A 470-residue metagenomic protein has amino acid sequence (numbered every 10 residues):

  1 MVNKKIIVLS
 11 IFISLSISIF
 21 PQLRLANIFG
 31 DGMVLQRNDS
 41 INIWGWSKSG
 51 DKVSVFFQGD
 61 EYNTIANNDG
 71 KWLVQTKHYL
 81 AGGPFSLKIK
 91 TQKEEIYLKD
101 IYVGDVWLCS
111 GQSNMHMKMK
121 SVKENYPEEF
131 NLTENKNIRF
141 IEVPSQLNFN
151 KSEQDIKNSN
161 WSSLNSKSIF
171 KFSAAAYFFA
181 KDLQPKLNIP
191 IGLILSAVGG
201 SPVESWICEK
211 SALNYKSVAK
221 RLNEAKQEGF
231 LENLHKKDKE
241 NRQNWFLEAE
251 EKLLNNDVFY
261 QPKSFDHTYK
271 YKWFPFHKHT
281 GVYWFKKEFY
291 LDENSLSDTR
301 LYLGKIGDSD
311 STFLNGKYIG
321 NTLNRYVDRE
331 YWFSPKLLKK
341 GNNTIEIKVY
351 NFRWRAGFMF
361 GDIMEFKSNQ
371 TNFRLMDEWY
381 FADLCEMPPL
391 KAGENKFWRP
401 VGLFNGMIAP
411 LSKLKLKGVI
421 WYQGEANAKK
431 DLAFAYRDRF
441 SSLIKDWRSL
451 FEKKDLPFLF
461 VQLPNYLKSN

Functional and structural regions predicted by a protein language model:
Q22, I28-V103, R353-F358: Ser/Thr-rich low-complexity repeats and stalk/linker segments
N27-D31, H279-D292, R329-Y331, N405: Short beta-strands within extracellular/lumenal beta-sheet-rich domains
W44, F289-G316, I345-I347: Aromatic-lined ligand-binding clefts that engage carbohydrates, nucleic acids, or primary amines
G59-G82, K305, T312-I363: Beta-strand-rich ligand-recognition modules
I96-S163, I194-P275, N342-L416: An acidic-aromatic loop/edge-strand motif
D155-L195, G200-P202, D298, D308-S309 (+3 more regions): A conserved hydrophobic secondary-structure block that centers on an alpha-helix together with its immediately flanking
R399-G418, Y422-F460: Active-site neighborhood of glycoside hydrolase catalytic domains
